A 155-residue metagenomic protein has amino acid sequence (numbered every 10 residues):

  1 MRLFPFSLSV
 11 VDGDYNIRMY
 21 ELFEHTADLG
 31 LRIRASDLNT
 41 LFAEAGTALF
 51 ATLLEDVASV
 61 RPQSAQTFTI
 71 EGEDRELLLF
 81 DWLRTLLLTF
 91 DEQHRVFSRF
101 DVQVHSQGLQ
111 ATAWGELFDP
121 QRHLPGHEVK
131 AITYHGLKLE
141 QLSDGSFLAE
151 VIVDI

Functional and structural regions predicted by a protein language model:
M1-I17: N-terminal amphipathic/basic-hydrophobic helices that include classical n-h-c signal peptides and signal-anchor
R18-I155: N-terminal intrinsically disordered, cationic/polar leader segments that include organellar targeting peptides
